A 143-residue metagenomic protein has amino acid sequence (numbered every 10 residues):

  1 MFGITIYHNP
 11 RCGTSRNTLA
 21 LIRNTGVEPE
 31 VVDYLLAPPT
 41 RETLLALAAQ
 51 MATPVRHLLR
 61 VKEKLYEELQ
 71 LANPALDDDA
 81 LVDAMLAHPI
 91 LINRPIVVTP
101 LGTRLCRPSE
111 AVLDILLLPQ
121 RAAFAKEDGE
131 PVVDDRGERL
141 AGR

Functional and structural regions predicted by a protein language model:
M1-T25, P29-Y34: Local sequence-structure signature of Cys/Sec-based thiol-disulfide redox active-site neighborhoods
Y34-G142: Thiol/selenol-based redox catalytic cores and closely related redox-interacting motifs
